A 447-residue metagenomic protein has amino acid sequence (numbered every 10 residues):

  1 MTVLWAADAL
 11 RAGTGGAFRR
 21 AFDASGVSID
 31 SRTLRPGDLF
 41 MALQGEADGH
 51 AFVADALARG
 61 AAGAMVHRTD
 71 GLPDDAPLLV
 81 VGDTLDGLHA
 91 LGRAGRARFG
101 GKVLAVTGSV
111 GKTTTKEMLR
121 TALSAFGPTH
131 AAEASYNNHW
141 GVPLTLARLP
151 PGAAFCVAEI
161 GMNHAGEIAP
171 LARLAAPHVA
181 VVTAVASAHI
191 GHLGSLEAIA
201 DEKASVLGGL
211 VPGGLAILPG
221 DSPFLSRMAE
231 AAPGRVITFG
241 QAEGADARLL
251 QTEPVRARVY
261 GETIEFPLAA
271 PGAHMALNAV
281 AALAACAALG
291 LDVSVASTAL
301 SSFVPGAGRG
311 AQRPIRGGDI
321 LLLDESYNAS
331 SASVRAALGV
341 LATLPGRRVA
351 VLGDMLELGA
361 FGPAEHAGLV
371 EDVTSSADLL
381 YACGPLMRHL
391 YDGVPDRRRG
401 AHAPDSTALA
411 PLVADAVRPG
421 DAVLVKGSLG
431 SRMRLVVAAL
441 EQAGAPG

Functional and structural regions predicted by a protein language model:
M1-A90, A94, T343-G346, D372-S375 (+1 more regions): N-terminal leader/targeting and accessory segments in enzymes
L10, D38, A56, L91 (+14 more regions): Residue-level signal for inorganic ion chemistry
G45-A47, G306-G308, S326-H402, S428 (+1 more regions): Active-site beta-alpha connecting loops in nucleotide-dependent enzymes
V53-A54, L88, I168, K203 (+4 more regions): Generic hydrophobic/aromatic pocket-lining and core-packing "Φ" positions
G71-D74, V179-L321, G346-R347, E371-T374 (+3 more regions): Acidic, Mg2+-coordinating active-site environments of NTP-dependent enzymes
L79-D83, G400-L409: Short acidic-hydrophobic, aromatic-tinged amphipathic segments that line or gate anion-handling sites
G87-G220, F224-A232, D415, A438-P446: Phosphate-binding loop of NTP-binding sites
H402, D421-A438: Peripheral docking tails and interdomain loops at the edges of cofactor- or intermediate-handling domains
